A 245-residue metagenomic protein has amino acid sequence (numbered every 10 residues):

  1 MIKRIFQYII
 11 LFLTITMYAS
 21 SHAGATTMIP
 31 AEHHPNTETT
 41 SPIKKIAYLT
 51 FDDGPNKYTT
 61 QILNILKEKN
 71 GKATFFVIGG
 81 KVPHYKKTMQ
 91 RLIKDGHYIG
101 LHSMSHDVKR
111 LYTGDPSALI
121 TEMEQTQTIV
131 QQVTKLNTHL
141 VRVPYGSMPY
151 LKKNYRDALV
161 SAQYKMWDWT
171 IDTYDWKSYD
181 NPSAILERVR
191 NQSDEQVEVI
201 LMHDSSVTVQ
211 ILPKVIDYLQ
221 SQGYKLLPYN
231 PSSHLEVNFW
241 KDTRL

Functional and structural regions predicted by a protein language model:
M1-Y48, N64-A73, Q196-L245: Terminal accessory/targeting
M28-Q132, N137, Y218, K225 (+1 more regions): Active-site beta->alpha N-cap acidic-glycine motif
P83-H84, H106-L227, F239-R244: Catalytic domains of cell-wall/extracellular-matrix polysaccharide-remodeling enzymes, centered on de-N-acetylation
